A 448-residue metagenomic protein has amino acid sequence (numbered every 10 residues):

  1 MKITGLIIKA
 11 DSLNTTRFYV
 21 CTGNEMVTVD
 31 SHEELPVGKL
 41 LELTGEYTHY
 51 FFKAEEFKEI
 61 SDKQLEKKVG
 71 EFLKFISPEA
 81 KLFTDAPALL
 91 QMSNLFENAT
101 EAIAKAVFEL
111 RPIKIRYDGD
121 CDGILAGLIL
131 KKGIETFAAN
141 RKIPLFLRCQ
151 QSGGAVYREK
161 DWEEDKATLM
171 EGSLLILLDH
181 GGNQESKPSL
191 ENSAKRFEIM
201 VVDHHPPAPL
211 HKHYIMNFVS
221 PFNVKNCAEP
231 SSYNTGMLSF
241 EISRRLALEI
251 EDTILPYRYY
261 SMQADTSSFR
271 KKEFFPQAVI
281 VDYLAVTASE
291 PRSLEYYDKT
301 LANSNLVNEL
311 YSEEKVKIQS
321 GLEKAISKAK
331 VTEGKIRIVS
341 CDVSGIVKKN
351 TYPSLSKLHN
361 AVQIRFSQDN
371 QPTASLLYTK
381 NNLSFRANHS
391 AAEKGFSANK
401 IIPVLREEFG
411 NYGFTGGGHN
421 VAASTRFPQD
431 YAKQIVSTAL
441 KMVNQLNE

Functional and structural regions predicted by a protein language model:
M1-L13, E42-G45: Structural detector for short beta-strands of small beta-barrel domains
S12-V20: Short aromatic-glycine-enriched beta-strand elements
C21-P36: Beta-strand/loop nucleic-acid-binding surfaces
E46-L73: OB-fold/S1-family single-stranded nucleic acid-binding modules
F96-I113, L169-M170: Glycine-rich phosphate/diphosphate-binding loops that line cofactor/substrate pockets in enzymes
F108-I115, D120, H213-T351, N360-N370 (+3 more regions): A structured phosphate/pyrophosphate-recognition subdomain
G119-D122, K132-H211: N-terminal small/polar loop signature for handling phosphorylated ligands or for N-terminal nucleophile
V339-E448: Glycine-rich, acidic loop segments that terminate in or are immediately followed by a histidine
